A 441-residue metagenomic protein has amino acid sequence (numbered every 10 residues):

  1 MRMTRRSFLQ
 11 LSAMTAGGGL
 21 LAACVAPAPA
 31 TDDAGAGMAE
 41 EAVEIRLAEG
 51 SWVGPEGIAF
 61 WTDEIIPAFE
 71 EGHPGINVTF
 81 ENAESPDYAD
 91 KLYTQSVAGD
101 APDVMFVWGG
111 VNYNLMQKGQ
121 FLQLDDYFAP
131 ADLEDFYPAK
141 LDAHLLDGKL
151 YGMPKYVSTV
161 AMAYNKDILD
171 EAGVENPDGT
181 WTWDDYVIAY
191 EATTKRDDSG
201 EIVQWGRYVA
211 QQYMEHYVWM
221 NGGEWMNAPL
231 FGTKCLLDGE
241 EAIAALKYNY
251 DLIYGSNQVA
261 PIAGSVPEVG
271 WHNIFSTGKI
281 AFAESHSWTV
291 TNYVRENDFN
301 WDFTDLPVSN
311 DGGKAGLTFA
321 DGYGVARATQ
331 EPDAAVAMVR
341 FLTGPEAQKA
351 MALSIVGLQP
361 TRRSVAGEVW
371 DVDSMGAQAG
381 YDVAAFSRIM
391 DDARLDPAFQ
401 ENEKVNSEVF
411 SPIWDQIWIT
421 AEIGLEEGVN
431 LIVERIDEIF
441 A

Functional and structural regions predicted by a protein language model:
R2-K118, D132-E134, N176, T304 (+6 more regions): Conserved N-terminal structural module of periplasmic/extracytoplasmic solute-binding proteins
C24, T62, Q378-E434: C-terminal capping/gating helix-and-loop segments adjacent to ligand/active sites or protein-protein/ligand interfaces
E41, E84, G109-T159, Y217 (+3 more regions): Hinge/lid segment of periplasmic solute-binding proteins
P67-G72, N77, I168-A172, K247-N257 (+4 more regions): Extracytoplasmic/periplasmic substrate-recognition and gating elements
P102-D103, D132-I168, V203-G206, G313-A315 (+1 more regions): A structural signal for short loop-to-beta-strand junctions that line the ligand-binding cleft of periplasmic/secreted
Q123-F136, G179, D197-S199, Q204-W205 (+4 more regions): Short, solvent-exposed loop/beta-turn-alpha elements that line the ligand-binding surface or hinge of extracytoplasmic
D147-K155, V160, D185-C235, E241 (+2 more regions): Extracytoplasmic/periplasmic solute-binding protein
I188-E191, G232-G264, V294-R295: Glycine-centered hinge/linker elements that transmit conformational signals in sensory and ligand-binding systems
